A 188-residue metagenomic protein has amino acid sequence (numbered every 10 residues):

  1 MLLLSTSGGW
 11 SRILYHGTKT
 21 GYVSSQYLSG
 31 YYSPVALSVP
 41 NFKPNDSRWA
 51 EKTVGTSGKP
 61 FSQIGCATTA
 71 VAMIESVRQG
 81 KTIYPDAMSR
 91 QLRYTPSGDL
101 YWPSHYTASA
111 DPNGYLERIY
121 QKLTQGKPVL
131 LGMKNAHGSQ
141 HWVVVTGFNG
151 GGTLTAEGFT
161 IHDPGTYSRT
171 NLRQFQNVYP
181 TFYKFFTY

Functional and structural regions predicted by a protein language model:
M1-Y27: SH3/SH3-like beta-barrel superfamily modules
L3-L4, I13, T56, Q121 (+1 more regions): Generic marker of residues within folded, mature protein domains
S11, I64, V143: Residue-level detector of short, conserved catalytic/binding motifs and their immediate flanks
R12, A50-T53, R169-T170: Short, solvent-exposed loop/turn elements at domain surfaces
K19, A70-Y188: Conserved active-site-adjacent core of cysteine acyl-enzyme catalytic domains
Y27-L92: Active-site-adjacent structural segments surrounding the nucleophilic cysteine of cysteine proteases and isopeptidases
